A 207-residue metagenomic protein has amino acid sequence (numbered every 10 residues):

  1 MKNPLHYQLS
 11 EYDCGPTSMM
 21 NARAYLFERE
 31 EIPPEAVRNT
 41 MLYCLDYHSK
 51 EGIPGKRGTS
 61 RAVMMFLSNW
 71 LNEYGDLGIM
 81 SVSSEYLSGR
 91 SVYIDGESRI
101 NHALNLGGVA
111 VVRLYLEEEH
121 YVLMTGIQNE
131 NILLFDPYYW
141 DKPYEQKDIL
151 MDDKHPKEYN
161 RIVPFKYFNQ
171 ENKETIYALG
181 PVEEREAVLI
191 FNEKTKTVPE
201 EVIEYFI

Functional and structural regions predicted by a protein language model:
M1-S88, I203: Cysteine-nucleophile protease catalytic domains, especially the papain-like/related folds used in DUB/UBL proteases
E28-R38, K56-M64, I94-G96, L106 (+2 more regions): General structural signal for secondary-structure boundaries
K50-P54, G89-S91, Y144-D152: Short, flexible/disordered intra-domain loops and linkers
K56, S60, G89, Y93 (+2 more regions): Intrinsic-disorder-associated interaction segments
M65-W70, G96-N101, P164, E174-Y177: Intrinsically disordered, low-complexity boundary segments flanking structured domains
F66-V82, V112-I127, D148-N160: Hydrophobic transmembrane alpha-helix bundles
E85-Y144: Active-site-adjacent substructure of cysteine-protease-like catalytic cores
L104-N105, I127-I207: Noncatalytic regulatory segments and standalone regulatory/sensor domains
